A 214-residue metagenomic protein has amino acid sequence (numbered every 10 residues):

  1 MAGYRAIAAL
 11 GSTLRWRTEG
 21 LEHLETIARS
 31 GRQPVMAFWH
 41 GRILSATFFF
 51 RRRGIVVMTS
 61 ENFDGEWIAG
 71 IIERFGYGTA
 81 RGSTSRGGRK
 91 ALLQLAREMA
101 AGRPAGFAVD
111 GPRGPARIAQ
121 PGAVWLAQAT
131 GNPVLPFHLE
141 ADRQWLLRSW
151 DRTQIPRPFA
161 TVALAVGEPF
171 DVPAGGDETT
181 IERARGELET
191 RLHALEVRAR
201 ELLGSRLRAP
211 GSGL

Functional and structural regions predicted by a protein language model:
M1-R15, F48, W67, R89 (+2 more regions): Alpha-helical membrane-targeting segments
M1-T47, R51-R52, R183, E187-G211: Membrane-anchoring hydrophobic helices of lipid-metabolizing enzymes
Q33-R86, L146: Catalytic core of membrane glycerolipid acyltransferases/transacylases, capturing the structured, soluble-facing
F48-R52, R74-F75, A101, A127-P133: Alpha-helix C-terminal capping segments
G65-A69, K90-R97: Short, charged beta->alpha transition segments
G82, A108, P136-L139: Generic beta-sheet signal
Q94-L126, T130: Catalytic-site beta-strand/loop segments enriched in glycine and acidic/polar residues
I118-E178: A cross-family acyltransferase "interaction/gating" segment
